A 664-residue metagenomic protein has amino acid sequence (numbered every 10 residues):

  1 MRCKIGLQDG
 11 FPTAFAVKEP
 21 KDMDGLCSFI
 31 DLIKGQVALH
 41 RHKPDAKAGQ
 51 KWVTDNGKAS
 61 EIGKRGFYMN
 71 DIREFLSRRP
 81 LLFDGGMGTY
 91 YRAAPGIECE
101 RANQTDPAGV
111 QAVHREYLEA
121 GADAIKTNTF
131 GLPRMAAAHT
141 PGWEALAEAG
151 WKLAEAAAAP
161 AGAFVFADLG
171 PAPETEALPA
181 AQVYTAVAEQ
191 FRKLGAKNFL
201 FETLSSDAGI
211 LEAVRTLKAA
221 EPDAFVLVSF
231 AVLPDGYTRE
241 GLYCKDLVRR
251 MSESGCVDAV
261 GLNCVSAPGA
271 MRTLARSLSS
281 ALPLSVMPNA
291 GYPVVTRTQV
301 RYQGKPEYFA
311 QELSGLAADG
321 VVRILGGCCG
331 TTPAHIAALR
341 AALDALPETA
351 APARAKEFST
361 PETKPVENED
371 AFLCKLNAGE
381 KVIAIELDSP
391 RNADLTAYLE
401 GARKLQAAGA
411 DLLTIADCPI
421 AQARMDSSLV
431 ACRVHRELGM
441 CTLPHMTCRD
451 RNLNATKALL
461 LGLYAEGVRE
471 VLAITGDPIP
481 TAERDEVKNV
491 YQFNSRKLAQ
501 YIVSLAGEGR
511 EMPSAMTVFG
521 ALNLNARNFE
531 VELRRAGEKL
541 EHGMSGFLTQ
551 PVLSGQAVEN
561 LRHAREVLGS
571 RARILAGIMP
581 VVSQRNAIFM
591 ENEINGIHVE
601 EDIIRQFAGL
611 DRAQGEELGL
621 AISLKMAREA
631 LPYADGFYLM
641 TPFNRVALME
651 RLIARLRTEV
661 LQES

Functional and structural regions predicted by a protein language model:
Q8, Q36, H40-H42, Q50 (+1 more regions): Low-complexity, intrinsically disordered or signal/transmembrane-proximal segments
F11, F15, F29, F67-Y68: Aromatic (phenylalanine/tyrosine) cluster motif
A14-A16, A38, A46-A48, T54: Short linear motifs in low-complexity or flexible loops
G49, V53, S60-S664: Domain-level signal for soluble alpha/beta catalytic cores
